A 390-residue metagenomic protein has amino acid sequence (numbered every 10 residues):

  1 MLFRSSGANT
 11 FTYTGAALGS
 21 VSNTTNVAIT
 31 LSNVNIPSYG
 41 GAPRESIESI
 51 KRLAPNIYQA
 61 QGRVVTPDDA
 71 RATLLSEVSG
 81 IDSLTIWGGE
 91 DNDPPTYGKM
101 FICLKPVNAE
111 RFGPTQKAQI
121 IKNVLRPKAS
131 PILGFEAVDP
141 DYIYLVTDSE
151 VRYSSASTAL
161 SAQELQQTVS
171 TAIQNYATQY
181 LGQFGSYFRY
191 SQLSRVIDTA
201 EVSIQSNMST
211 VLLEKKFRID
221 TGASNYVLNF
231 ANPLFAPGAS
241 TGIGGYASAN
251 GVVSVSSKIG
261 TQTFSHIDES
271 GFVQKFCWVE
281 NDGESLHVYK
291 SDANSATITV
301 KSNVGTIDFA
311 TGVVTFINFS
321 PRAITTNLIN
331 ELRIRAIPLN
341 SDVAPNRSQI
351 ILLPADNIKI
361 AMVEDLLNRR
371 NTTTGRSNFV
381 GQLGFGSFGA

Functional and structural regions predicted by a protein language model:
M1-L2: Short, small-residue-biased leader/transition segments that mark boundaries at the very start of proteins
S5-I57: Single conserved position on a long alpha-helix in the C-terminal lobe of the eukaryotic protein kinase
I29, R63, R71, A137-V138 (+1 more regions): An aromatic-glycine-centered, glycine-rich loop/turn in mixed alpha/beta architecture
Q61-Y180, F184: Carbohydrate-recognition loop of C-type lectin domains
Q179, K258-I329: Extended, beta-strand-rich, solvent-exposed assembly scaffolds of outer structural proteins
T241-F272, I337, V343-A361: Hydrophobic core positions in small helical hairpin nucleic-acid-binding modules
S348-A390: Protruding loop/beta-arch "assembly-hinge" segments enriched in small, turn-prone residues
